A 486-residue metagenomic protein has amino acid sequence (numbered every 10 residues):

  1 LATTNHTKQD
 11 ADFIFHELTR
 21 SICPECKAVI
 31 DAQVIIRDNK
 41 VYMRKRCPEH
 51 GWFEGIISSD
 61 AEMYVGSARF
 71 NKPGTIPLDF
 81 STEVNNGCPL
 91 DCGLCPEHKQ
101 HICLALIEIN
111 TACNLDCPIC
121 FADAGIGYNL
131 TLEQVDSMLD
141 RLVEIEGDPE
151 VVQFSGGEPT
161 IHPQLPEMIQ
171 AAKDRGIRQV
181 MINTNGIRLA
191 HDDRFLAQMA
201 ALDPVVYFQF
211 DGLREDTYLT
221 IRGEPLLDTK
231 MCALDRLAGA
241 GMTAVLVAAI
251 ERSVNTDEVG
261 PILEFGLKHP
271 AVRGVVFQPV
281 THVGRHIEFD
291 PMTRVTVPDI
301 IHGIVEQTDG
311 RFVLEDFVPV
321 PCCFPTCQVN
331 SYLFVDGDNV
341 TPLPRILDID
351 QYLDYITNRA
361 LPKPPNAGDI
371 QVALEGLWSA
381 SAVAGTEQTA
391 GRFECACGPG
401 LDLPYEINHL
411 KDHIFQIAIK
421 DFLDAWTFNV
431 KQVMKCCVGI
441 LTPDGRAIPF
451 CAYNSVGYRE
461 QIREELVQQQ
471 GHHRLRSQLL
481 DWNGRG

Functional and structural regions predicted by a protein language model:
L1, I221, L227, D235 (+1 more regions): Radical SAM enzyme [4Fe-4S]-AdoMet core and its adjacent flexible, acidic and glycine-rich loops/tails across
L1-N86, S331-G486: Radical SAM enzyme core and accessory elements
V34, S58, Y128-T131, P163 (+5 more regions): Generic domain-boundary/flexible-linker signal
N39-S58, R69-F70, G74-T184, R188-R194: Conserved alpha-helical substructure of the radical SAM core
H50, L213, E251-S253, H282 (+2 more regions): Short, solvent-exposed loop/turn segments at secondary-structure junctions
D123-G127, L213-D216, H282-V283: A short, flexible beta-alpha/helix-coil linker loop
D136-Q153, H162-P279: Radical SAM/AdoMet-radical enzyme domain recognition
